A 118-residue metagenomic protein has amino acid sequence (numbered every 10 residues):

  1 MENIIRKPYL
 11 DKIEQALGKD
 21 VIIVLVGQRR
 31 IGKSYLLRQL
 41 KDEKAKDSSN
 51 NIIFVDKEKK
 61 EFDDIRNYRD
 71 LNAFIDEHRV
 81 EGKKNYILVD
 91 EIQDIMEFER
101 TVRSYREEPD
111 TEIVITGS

Functional and structural regions predicted by a protein language model:
M1-S118: Phosphate-binding site recognition
